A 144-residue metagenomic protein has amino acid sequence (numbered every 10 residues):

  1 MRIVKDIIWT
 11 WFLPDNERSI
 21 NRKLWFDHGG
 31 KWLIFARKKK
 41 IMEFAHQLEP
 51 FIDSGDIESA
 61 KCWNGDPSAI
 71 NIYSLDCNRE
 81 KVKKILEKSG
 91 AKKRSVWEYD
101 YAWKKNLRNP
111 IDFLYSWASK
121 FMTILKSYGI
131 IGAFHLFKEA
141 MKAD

Functional and structural regions predicted by a protein language model:
M1-D144: Structured alpha/beta or helical-core interaction and ligand-binding surfaces enriched in interleaved
